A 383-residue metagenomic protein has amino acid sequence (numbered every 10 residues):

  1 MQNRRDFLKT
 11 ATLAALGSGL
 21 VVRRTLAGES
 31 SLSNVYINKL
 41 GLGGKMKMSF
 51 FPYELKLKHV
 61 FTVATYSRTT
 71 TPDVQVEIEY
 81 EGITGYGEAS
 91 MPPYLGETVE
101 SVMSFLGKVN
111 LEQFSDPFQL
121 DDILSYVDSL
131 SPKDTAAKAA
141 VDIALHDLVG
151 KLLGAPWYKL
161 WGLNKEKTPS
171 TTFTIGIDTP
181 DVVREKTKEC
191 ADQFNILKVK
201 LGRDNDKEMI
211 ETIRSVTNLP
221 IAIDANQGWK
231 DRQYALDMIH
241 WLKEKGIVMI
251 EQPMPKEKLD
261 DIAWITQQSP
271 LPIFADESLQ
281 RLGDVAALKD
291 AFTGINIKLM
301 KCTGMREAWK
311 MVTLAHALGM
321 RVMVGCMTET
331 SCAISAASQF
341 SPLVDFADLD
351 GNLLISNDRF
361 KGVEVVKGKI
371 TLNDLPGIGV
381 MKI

Functional and structural regions predicted by a protein language model:
M1-A15: N-terminal secretory signal peptides and thylakoid transit peptides that target proteins across membranes
T12, Y36-L55, D73, E81 (+1 more regions): Flexible C-terminal active-site loop/helix
K39-F50, Y66, E79, T84-L152: Metal- or metallocofactor-binding catalytic centers and their adjacent structured scaffolds across diverse enzyme
E54-T62: Short Pro/Gly-enriched beta-strand edge/turn motifs at strand-loop
V76, G82, V141, G154 (+6 more regions): Conserved, mostly hydrophobic/aromatic
W157-S269: Metal-dependent enolase-superfamily TIM-barrel catalytic cores that perform enediolate-based chemistry
D260-I262, Q268, F274, S278-L349: Catalytic alpha/beta core domains of metabolic enzymes, predominantly
